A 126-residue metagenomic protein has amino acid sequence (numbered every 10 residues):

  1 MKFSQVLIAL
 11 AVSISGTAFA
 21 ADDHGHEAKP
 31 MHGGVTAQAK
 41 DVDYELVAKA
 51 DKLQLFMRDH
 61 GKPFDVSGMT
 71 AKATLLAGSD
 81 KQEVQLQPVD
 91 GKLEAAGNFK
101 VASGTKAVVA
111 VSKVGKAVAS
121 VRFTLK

Functional and structural regions predicted by a protein language model:
S4-K126: Intrinsically disordered, low-complexity terminal tails/loops enriched in metal-binding residues
